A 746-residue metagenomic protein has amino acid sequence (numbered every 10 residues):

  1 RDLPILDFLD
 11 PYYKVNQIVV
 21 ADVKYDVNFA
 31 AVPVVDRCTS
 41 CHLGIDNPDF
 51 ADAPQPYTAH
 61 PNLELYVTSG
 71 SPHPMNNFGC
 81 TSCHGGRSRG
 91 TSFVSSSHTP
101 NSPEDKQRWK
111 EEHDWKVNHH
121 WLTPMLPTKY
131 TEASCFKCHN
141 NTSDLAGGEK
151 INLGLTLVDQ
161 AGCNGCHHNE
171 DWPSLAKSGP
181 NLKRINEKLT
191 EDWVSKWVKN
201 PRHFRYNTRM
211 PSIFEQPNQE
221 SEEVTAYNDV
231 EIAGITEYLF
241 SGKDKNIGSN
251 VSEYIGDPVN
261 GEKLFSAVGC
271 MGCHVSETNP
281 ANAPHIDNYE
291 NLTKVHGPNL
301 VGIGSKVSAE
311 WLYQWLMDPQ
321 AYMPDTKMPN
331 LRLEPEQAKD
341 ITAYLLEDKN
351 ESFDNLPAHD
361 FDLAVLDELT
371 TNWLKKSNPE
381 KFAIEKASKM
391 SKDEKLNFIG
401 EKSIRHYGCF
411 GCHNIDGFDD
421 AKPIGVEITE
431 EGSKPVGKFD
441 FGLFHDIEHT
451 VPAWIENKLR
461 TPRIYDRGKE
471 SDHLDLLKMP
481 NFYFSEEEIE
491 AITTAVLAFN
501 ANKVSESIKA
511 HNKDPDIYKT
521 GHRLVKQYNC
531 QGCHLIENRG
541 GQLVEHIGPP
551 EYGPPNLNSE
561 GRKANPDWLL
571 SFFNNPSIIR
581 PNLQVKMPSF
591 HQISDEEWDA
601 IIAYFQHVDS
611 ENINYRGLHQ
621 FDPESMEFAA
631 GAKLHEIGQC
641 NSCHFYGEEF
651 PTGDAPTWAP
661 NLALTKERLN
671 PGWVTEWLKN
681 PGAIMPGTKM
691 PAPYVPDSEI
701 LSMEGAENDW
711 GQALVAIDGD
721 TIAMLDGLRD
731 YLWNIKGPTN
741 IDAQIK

Functional and structural regions predicted by a protein language model:
R1-L9, C138: Long, non-membrane, amphipathic alpha-helices that form coiled-coils
Y12-P33, N62-P72, K116-P127, H139-V158 (+5 more regions): Electrostatic cytochrome c docking/interface patches
C38, C80-C83, C135-C138, C163 (+4 more regions): Short cysteine-rich clusters marking metal-coordination/redox-active sites
G44, G86, N141, N169-E170 (+4 more regions): Cys/His-rich metal-chelating microdomains
D46-F50, G90-S92: Active-site-adjacent "gating/activation" loops or surface patches in catalytic cores
D49, I151-D159, N164-W172, K177 (+11 more regions): Conserved, compact domain cores that house catalytic/ligand-binding motifs in diverse enzymes and effector modules
A51-V67: Short recognition patches in nucleic-acid-associated and regulatory proteins
N62-K137, T142-G148, L155-T156, Q160-K243 (+7 more regions): Extracytoplasmic electron-transfer domains, predominantly the class I c-type cytochrome c fold
